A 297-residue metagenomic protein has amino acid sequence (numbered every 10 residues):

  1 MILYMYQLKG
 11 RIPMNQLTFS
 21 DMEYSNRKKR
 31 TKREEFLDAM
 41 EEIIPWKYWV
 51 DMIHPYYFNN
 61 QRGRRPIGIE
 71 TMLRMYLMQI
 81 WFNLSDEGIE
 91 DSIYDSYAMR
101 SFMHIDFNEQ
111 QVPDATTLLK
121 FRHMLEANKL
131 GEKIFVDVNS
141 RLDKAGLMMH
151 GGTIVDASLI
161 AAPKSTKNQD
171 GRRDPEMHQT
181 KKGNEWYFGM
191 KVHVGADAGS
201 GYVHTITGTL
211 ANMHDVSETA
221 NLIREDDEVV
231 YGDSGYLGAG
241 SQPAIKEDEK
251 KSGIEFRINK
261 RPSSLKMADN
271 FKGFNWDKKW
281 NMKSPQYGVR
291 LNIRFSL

Functional and structural regions predicted by a protein language model:
M1-I44: Charged, often Cys/His-bearing segments associated with DNA-binding zinc-finger transcription factors
Q7, N15, S20, E87 (+4 more regions): Polybasic low-complexity intrinsically disordered regions
E23, E228-V229, S234-L297: Helix-centered, glycine/charged polyanion-binding patches within enzymatic domains that contact phosphate-containing
R30-L77: Basic, short loop/linker segments at the boundary and entry of helix-turn-helix/winged-helix-like folds
W49-Y56, R64-M72, E90-S101, E109-T117: A short glycine/small-residue-enriched secondary-structure motif
R64-P66, A127, K283, Y287: Conserved, non-catalytic sequence blocks in retroelement Pol enzymes and Pol-derived host proteins
I80-W81: Composition-driven recognition of low-complexity segments enriched in small/aliphatic/hydroxylated residues
